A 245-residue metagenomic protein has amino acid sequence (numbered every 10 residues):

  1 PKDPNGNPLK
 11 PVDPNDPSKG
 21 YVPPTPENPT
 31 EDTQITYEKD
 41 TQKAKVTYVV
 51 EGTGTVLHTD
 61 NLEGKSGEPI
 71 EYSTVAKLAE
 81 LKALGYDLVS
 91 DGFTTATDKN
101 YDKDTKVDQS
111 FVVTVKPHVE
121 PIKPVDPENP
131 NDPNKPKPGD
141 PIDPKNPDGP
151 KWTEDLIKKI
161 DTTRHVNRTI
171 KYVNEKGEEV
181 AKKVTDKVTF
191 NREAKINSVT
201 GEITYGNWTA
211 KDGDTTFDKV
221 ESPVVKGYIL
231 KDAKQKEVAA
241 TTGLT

Functional and structural regions predicted by a protein language model:
P1-P23, Y72-D104, G206-T241: Surface-exposed interfaces of beta-sheet-rich extracellular modules
K2-D3, P8-L9, T53-H58, D87-S90 (+3 more regions): Short loop/beta submotifs within extracellular cysteine-rich repeat domains
D3, D13, V50, N174 (+2 more regions): Acidic/polar residues at beta-strand termini and the immediately following turn/coil
D13-V49, D98-E128, P136-N167, Y172-V173 (+1 more regions): Conserved "repeat-terminator" motif of extracellular CCP/Sushi domains
D32, T59, D108, N167 (+3 more regions): Surface-exposed or flexible loop/turn and strand-edge residues in extracellular/cell-surface modules
A44, Y48, L62, Y86-L88 (+5 more regions): Fold-core signature of tandem repeat domains
G52-K65, G177-S198: Short, ordered, surface-exposed loop/turn motifs in non-cytosolic proteins
S66-I70, D108: Glycine-centered loop/turn motifs
